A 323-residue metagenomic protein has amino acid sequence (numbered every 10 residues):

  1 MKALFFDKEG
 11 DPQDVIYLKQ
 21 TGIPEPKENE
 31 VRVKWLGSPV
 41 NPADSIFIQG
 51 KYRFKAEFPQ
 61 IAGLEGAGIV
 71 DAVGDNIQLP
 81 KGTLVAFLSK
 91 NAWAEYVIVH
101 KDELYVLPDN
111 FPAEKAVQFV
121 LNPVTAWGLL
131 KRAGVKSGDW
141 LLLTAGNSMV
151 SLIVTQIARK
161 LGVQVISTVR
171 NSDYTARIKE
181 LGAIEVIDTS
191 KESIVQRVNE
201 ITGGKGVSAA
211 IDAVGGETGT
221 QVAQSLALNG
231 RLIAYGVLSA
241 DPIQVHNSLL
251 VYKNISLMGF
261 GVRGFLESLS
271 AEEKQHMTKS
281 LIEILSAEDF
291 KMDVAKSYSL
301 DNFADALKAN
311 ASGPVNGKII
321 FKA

Functional and structural regions predicted by a protein language model:
G22-P39, K51-N91: Glycine-rich beta-strand-centered segment in the early N-terminal region that forms part of a ligand/cofactor-binding
L84-G146: NAD(P)H dinucleotide-binding glycine-rich loop of Rossmann-like/cofactor-binding domains, especially the beta1-alpha1
A92-E95, R170-R177, P242-N247: Short, glycine/polar-rich helix-capping loops at beta-to-alpha or helix-loop-helix junctions that flank or form
P123-K191: Mid-domain Rossmann-like dinucleotide-binding core that forms the NAD(H)/NADP(H) cofactor-binding site
S193-G204: Short amphipathic alpha-helix with an adjacent loop that forms part of the alpha/beta core around
E217-D289, K322-A323: Glycine-rich phosphate-binding loop and adjacent beta-alpha segment of Rossmann(oid) nucleotide-cofactor-binding
A287-K296, A304-A323: C-terminal capping/lid region of NAD(P)-dependent oxidoreductase domains
